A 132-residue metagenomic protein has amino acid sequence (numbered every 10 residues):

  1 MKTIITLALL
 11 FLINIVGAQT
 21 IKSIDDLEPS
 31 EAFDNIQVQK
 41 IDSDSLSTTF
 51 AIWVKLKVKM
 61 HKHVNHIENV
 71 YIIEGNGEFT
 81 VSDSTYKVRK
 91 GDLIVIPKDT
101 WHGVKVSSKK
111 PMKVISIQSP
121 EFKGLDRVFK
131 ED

Functional and structural regions predicted by a protein language model:
M1-A8: Sec-dependent signal peptide recognition, specifically the positively charged N-region followed immediately by
I5, I15-A51, K59, F129-D132: A short, N-terminal "cap"/entry segment at the start of jelly-roll beta-barrel domains of the cupin/DSBH fold
I52, K59-V64, K105-S107: Short histidine-centered beta-strand/loop micro-motifs that create catalytic or ligand/metal-coordination sites
W53-K55, V64-F79, I117: Short, conserved beta-strand element in jelly-roll/cupin
K57, N76-E78, T85, W101 (+1 more regions): Structural motif
S84-K98: Short acidic-glycine-tyrosine-enriched beta hairpin
T100-G124: Ligand-binding loop in jelly-roll beta-barrel domains
